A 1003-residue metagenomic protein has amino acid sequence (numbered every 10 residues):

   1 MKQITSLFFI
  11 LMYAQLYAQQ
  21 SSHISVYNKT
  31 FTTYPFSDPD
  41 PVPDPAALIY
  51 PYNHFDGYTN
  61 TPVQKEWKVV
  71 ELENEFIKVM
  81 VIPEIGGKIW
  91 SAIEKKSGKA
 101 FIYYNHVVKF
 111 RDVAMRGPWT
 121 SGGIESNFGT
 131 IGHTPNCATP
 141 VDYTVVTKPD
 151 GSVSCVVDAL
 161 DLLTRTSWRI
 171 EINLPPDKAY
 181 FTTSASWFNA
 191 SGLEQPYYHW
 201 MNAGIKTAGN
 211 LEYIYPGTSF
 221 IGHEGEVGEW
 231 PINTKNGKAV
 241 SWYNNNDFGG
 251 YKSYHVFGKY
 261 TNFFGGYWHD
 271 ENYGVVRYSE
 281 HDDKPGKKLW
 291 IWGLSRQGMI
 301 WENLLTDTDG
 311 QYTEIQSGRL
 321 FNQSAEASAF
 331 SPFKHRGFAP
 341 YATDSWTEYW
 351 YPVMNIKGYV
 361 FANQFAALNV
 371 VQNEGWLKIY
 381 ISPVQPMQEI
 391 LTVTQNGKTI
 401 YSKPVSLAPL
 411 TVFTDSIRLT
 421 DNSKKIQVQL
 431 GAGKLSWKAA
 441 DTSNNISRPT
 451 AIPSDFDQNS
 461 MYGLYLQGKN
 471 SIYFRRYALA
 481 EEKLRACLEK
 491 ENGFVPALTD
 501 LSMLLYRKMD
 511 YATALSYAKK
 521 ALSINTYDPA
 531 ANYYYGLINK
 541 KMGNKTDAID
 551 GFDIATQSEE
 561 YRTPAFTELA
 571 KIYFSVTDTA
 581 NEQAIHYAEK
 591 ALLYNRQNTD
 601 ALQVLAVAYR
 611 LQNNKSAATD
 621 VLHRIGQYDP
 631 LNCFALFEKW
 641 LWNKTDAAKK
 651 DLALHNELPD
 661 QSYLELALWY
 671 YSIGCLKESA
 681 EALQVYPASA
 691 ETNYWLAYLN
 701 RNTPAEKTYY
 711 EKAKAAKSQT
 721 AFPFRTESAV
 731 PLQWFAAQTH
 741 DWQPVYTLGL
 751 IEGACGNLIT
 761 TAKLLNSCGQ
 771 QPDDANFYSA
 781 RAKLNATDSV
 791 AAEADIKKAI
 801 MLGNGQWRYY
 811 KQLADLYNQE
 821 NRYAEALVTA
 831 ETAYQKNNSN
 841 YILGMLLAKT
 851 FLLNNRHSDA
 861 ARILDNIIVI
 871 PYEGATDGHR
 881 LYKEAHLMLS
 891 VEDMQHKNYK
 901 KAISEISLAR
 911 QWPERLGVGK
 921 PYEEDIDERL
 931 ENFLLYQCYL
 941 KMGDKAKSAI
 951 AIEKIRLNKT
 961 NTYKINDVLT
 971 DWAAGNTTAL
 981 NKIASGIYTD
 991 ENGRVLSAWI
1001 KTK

Functional and structural regions predicted by a protein language model:
K29, P35, V70, K88-S91 (+4 more regions): A contiguous, surface-exposed recognition patch within enzymatic or periplasmic domains that forms
P39-K65, V69-E73, S121-A179, W301-K334 (+1 more regions): Extended, loop-rich substrate-binding clefts of extracytoplasmic carbohydrate-active enzymes
L72-E73, V79-S97, V157-A208, E348: Acidic, contiguous internal or C-terminal segments within carbohydrate-active enzymes that form a structured patch used
G358-N459, L631-A635, W642-A648, N702-Q733: Long, contiguous interaction/recruitment modules in multidomain scaffold/adaptor proteins
K490-E491, I524, S558-E559, Y594 (+12 more regions): Structural marker of alpha-solenoid helical repeat scaffolds
A497, A531, A565, A601 (+13 more regions): TPR alpha-solenoid repeat register
D500, Y534, E568, V604 (+9 more regions): Canonical tetratricopeptide repeat
